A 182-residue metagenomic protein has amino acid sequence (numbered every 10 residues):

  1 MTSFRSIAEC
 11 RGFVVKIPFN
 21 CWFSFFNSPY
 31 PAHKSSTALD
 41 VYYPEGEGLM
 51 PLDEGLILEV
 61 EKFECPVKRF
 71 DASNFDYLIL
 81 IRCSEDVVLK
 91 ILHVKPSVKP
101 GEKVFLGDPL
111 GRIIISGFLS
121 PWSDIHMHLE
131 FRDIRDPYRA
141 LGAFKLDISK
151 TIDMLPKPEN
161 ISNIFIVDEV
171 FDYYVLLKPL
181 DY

Functional and structural regions predicted by a protein language model:
M1-Y182: Contiguous, well-folded functional domains in the mature portion of proteins
